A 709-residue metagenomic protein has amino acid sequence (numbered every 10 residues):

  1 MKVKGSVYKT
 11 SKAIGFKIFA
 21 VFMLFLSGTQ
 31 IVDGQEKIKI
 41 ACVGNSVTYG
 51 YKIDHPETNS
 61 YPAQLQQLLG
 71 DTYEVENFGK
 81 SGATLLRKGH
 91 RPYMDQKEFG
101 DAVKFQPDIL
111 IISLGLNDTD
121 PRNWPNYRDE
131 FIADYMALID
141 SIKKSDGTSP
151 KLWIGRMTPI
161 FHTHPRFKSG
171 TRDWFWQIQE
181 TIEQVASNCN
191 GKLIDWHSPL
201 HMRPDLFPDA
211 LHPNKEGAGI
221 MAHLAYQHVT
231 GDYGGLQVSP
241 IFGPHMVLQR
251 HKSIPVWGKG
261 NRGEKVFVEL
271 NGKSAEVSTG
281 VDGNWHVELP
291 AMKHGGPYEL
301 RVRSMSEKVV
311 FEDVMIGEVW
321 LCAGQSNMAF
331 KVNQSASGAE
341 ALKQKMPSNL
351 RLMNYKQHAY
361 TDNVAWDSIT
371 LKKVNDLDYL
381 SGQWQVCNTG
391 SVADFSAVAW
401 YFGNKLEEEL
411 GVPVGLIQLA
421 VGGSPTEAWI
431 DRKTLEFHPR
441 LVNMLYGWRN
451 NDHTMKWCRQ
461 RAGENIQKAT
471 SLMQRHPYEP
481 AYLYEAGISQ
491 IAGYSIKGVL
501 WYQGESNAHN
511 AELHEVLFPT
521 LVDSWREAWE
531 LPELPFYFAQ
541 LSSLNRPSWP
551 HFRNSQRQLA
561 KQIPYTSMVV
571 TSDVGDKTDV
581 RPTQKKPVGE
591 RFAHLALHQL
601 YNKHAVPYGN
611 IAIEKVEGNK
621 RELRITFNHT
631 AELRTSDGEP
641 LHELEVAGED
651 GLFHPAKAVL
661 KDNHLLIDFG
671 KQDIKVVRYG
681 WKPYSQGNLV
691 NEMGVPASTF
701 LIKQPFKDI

Functional and structural regions predicted by a protein language model:
M1-Q35: Bacterial Sec-dependent N-terminal signal peptides
Q35, Q67-D71, H90-G235, K405 (+2 more regions): Alpha-helical cap/lid subdomain in secreted, periplasmic, or secretory-pathway luminal O-acyl-processing enzymes
E36-C42, V47-M136, H294, E312-D313 (+7 more regions): Conserved SGNH/GDSL esterase-like catalytic core that processes O-acyl groups on lipids and polysaccharides
Q237-G260, E264: Mature N-terminal segment immediately following signal peptide/propeptide cleavage in secreted/periplasmic
P240, Q249-K252, P587, H598-E639: Surface beta-strand/loop "capping" patches
W257-S337: Extended acidic/polar, glycine-enriched regions that form or flank non-catalytic beta-rich accessory modules
S274, T630-I709: C-terminal beta-sandwich/jelly-roll accessory domains of carbohydrate-active enzymes
M353, Y360-D394, K497-S506: Short, conserved helix/loop micro-motifs enriched in His/Cys and acidic residues
